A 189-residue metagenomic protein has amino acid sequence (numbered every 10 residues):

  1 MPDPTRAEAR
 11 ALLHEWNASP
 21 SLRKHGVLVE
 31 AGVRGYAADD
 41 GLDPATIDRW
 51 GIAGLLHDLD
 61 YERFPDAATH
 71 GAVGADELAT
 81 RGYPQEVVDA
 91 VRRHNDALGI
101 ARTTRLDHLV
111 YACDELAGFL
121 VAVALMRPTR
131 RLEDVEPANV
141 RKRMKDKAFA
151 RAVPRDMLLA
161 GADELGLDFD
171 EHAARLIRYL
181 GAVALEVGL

Functional and structural regions predicted by a protein language model:
M1-A67: Acidic/His-rich, divalent-metal-binding segments that scaffold phosphate/diphosphate chemistry
P4, K24-L28, T69, T104 (+3 more regions): Conserved active-site and cofactor/substrate-binding residues in soluble primary-metabolism enzymes
W16-N17, V33, A37-D40, C113 (+3 more regions): Structural signal for hydrophobic packing residues in well-ordered secondary-structure cores of soluble enzyme domains
A18-S21, D96, G118, F149 (+1 more regions): Generic structural signal for secondary-structure transition and capping sites
A45-K147, L159: Divalent metal-dependent catalytic cores for phosphoryl transfer on phosphate-bearing substrates
L132, N139-L189: A structured, mid-to-C-terminal "fold-capping" secondary-structure block
